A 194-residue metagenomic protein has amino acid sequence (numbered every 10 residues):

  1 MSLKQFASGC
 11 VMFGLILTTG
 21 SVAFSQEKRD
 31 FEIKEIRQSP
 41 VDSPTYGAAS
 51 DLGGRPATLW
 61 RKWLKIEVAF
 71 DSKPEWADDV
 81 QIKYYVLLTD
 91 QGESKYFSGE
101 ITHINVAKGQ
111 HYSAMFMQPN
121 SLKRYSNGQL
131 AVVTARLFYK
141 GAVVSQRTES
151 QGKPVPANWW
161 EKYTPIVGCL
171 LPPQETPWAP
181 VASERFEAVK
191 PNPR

Functional and structural regions predicted by a protein language model:
M1-V11: Bacterial N-terminal signal peptides that target proteins for export
G9-T19: Bacterial N-terminal signal peptides
Q26-L59, L170-R194: Short, compositionally biased P/S/T/A/G/V-rich stretches that sit at domain boundaries
G53-F70, D79: Contiguous beta-strand segments within globular domains
S72-V80, E93-S94, K123-S126: A short beta-turn/strand-edge loop motif at beta-sheet boundaries
D78-Y96, A131-K140: Extended low-complexity, serine/threonine- and proline-enriched intrinsically disordered segments
E100-V106, K140-R194: Short beta-strand elements
T102-P154: Short, solvent-exposed, Trp/other aromatic-anchored flexible loops in extracytoplasmic proteins
